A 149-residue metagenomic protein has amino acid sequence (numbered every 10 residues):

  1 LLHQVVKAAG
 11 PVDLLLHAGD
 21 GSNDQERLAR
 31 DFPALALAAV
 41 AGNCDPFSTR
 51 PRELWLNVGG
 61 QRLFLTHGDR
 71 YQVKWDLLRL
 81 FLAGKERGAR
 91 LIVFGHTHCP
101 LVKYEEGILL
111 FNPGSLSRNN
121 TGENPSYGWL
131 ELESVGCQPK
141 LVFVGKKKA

Functional and structural regions predicted by a protein language model:
L1, S22-E26, C44-T49, Y71-D76 (+2 more regions): Active-site environment of divalent metal-dependent phosphoester hydrolases
L1-L35, D45-R52, E123-S126, L132-S134 (+1 more regions): N-terminal active-site segment of His-dependent metallophosphoesterases
L1-Q4, R52, G59, K85-A89 (+1 more regions): Binuclear metal-dependent phosphoesterase catalytic core
L14-D20, A38-N43, F64-H67, L91-H96 (+1 more regions): Active-site neighborhood of phospho(di)ester-bond hydrolases with catalytic His/Asp-centered motifs
L28, L56, L65-H67, G84 (+1 more regions): Generic structural signal for conserved hydrophobic packing positions in ordered secondary structure
P33-A36, V102-S117: Short acidic, glycine/proline-enriched helix-loop-strand junctions
A36-R79: Helix-adjacent hinge/juxtasegments
W75-A83, F111-N112: Charged helix-capping and loop-helix junction motifs
